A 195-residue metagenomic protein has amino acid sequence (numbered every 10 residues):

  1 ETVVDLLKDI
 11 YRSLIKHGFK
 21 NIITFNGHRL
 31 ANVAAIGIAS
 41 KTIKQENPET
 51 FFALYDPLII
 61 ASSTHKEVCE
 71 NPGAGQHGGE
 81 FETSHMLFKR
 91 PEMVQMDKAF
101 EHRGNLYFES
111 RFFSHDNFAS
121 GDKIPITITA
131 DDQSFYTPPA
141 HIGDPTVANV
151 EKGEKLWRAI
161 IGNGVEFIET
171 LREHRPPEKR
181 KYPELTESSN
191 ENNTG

Functional and structural regions predicted by a protein language model:
E1-I23, G27-G195: Extended, histidine- and acidic-residue-enriched regions that form the cofactor-binding/catalytic faces
